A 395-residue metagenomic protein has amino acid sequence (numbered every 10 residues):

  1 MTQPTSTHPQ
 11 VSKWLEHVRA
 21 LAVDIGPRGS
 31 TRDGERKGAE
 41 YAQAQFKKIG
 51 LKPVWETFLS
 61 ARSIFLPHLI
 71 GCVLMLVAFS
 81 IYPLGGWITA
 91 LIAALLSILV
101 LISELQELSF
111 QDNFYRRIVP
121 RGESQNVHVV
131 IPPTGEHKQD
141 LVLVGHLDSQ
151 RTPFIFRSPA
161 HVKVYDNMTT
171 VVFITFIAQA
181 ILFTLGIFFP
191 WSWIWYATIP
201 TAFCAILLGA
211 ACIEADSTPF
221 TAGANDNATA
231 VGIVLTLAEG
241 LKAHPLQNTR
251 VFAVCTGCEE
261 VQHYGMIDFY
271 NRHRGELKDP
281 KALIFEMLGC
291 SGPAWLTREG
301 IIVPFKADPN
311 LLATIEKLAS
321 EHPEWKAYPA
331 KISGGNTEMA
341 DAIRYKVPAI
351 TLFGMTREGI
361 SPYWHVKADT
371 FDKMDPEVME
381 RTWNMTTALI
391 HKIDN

Functional and structural regions predicted by a protein language model:
T2-G34, I49, F114-Y115, A215-P219 (+3 more regions): N-terminal capping segment at the start of a domain
K13-E16, A20, K37, Y41 (+7 more regions): Extracytoplasmic/secreted proteins, especially bacterial periplasmic and envelope-associated proteins
V23, L235-K242, A388-K392: Short glycine/serine- and small hydrophobic-enriched flexible loop segments
G26, W55-T57, G292-N395: Active-site-adjacent substrate-binding region of metalloamidase/peptidase-like peptide-processing proteins
R28-T134, F154-F189, W193-I199: A non-catalytic alpha/beta surface segment that caps or lines the substrate-entry region of metallo-dependent hydrolase
F46, V234, A342-I343: Hydrophobic residues within well-ordered alpha-helices
A90-H128, E136, S149-F154, F183-A307 (+1 more regions): Acidic/histidine-rich catalytic neighborhood of metal-dependent amide-processing enzymes
P133-L141: Proline/glycine-enriched tight loop/beta-turn segments at coil->beta junctions that connect or precede beta-strands
